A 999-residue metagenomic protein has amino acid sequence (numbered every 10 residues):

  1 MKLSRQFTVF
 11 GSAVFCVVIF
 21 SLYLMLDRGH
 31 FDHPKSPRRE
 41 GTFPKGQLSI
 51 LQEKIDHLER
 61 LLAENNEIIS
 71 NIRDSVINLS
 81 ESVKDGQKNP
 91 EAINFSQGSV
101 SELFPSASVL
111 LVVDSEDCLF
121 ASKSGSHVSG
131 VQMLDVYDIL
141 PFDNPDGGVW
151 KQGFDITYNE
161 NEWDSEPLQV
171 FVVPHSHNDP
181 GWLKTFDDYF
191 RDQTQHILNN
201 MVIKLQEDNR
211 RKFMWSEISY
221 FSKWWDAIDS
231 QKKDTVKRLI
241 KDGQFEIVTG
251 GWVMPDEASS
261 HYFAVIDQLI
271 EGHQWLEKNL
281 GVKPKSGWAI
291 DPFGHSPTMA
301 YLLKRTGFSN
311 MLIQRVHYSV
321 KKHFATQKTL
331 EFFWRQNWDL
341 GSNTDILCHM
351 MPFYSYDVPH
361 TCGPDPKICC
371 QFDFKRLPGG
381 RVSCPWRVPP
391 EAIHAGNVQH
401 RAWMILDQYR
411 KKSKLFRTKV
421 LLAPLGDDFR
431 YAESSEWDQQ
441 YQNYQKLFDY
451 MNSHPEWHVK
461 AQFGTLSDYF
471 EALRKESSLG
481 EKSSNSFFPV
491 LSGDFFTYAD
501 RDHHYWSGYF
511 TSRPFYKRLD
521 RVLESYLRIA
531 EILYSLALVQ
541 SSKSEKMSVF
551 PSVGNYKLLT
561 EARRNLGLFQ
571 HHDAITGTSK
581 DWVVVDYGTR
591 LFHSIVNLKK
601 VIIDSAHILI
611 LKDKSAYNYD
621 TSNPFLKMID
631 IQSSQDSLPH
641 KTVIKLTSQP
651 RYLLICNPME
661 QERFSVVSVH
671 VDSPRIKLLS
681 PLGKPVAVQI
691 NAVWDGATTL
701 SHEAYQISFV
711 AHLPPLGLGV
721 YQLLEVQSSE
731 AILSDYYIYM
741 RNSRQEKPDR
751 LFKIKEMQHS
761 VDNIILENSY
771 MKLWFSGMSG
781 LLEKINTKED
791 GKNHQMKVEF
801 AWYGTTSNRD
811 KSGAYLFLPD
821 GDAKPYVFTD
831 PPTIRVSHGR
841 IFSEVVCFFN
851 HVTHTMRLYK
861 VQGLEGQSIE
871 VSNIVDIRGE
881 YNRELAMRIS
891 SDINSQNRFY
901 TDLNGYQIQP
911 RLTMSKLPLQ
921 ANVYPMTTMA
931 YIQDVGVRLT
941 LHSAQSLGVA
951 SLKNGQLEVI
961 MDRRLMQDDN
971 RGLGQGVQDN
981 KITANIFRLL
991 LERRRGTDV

Functional and structural regions predicted by a protein language model:
L3-Y652, P674, P681-V693, S701-G719 (+4 more regions): Catalytic-domain carbohydrate-binding cleft regions of carbohydrate-active enzymes
L330, S665, S760-D762, S769 (+1 more regions): Residue-level marker for the onset of beta-strands and adjacent loop->beta junctions in well-ordered domains
P650, E660-V669: Contiguous beta-strand segments within globular domains
P658-E662, L724-T806, F987: Beta-strand-rich N-terminal accessory domains
L678-L679, L766: Short aromatic-centered micro-motifs
G696: Flavin (FAD/FMN) cofactor-binding and adjacent substrate-gating region of FAD-dependent oxidoreductase domains
